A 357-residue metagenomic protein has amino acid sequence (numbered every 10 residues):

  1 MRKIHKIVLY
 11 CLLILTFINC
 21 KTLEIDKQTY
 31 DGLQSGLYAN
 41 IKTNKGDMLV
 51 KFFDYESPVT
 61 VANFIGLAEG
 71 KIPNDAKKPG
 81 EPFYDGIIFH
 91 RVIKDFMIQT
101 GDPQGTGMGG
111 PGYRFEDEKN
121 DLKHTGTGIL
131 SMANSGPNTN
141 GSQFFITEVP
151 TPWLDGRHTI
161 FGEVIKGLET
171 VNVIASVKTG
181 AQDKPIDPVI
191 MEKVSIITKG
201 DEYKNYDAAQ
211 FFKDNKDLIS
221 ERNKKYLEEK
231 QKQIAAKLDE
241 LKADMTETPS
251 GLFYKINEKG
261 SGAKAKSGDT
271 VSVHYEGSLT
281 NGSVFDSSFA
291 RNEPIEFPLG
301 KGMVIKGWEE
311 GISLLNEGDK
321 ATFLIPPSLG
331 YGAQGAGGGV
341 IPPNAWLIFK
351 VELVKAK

Functional and structural regions predicted by a protein language model:
M1-V8: Bacterial N-terminal signal peptides that target proteins for export
H5, C20-K357: Cross-family detector of peptidyl-prolyl cis-trans isomerase
V8-T16: Bacterial N-terminal signal peptides
